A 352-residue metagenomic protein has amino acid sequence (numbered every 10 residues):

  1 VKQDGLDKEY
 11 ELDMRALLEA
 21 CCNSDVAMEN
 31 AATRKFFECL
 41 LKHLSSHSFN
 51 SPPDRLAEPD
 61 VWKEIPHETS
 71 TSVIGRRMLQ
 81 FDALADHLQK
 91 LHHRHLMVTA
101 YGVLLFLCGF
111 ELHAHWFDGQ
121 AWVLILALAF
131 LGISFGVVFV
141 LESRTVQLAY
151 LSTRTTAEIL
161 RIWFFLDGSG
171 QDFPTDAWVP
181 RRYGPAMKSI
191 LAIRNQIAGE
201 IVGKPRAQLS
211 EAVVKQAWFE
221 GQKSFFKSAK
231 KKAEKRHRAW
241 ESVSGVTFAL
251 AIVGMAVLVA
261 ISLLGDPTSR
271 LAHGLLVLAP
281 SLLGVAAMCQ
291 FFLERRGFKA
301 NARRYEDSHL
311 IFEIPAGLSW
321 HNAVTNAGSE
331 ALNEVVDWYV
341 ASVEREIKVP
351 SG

Functional and structural regions predicted by a protein language model:
K2-G352: Conserved non-transmembrane functional hotspots
